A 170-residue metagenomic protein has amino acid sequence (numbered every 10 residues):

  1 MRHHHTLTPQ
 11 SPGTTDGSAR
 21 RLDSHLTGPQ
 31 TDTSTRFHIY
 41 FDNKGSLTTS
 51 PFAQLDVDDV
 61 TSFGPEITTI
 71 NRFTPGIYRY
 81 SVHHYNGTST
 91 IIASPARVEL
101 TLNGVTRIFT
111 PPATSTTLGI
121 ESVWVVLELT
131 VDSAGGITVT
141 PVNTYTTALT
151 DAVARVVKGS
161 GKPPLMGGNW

Functional and structural regions predicted by a protein language model:
M1-W170: Intrinsic-disorder/low-complexity signal
